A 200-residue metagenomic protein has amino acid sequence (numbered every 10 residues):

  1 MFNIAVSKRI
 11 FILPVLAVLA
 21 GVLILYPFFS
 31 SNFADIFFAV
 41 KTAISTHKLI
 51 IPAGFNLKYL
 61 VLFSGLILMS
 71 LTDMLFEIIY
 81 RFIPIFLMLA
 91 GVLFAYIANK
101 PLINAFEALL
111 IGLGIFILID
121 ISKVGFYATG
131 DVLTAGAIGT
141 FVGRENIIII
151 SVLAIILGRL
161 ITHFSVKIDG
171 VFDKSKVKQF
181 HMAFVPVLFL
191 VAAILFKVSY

Functional and structural regions predicted by a protein language model:
M1-Y200: A membrane-topology feature that recognizes alpha-helical transmembrane segments and their immediate juxtamembrane
